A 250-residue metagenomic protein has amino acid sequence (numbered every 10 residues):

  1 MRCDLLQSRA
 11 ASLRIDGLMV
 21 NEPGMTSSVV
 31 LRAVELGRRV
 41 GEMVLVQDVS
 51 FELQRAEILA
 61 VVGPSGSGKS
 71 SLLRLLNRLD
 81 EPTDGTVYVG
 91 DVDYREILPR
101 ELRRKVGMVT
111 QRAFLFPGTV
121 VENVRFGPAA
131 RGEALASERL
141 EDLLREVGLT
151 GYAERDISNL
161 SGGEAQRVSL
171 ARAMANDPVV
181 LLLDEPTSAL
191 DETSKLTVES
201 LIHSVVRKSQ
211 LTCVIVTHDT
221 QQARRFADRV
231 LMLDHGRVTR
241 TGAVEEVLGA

Functional and structural regions predicted by a protein language model:
N77: Helix-to-loop junction immediately C-terminal to a conserved catalytic motif
L135-Y152: Conserved ABC ATPase "signature" region
D156-L160, E164: Conserved ABC ATPase signature
D177: Conserved catalytic motifs of ABC-family nucleotide-binding domains
L181-D184: Catalytic Walker B motif of ABC-type/P-loop ATPase nucleotide-binding domains
E192-S194: Helix N-cap at the start of a conserved alpha-helix in ABC-type nucleotide-binding domains
